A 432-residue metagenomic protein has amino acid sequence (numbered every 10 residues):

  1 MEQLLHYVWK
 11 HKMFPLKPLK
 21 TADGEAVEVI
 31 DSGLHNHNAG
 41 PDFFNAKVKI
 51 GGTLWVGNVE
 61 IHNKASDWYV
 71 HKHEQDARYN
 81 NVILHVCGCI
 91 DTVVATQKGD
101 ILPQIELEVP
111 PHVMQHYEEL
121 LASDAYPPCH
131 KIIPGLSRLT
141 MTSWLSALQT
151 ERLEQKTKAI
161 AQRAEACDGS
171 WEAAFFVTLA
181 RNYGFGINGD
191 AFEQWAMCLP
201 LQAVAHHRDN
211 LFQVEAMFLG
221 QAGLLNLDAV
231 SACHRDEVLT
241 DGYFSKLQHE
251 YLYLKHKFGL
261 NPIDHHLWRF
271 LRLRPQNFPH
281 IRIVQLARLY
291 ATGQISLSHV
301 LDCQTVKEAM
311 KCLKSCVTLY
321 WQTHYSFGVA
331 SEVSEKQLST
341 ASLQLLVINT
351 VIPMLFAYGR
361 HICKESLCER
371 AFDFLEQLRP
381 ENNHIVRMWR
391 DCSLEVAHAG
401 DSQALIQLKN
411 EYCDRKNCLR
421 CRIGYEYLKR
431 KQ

Functional and structural regions predicted by a protein language model:
M1-E28: Short Lys/Arg-enriched alpha/beta "domain-start" segment
K47-N58: Active-site beta-strand-loop-beta-strand hairpin of nuclease catalytic cores that positions key catalytic residues
V56-K64, H85-C87: Active-site ExK catalytic segment of metal-dependent nucleases
E74-R78: N-terminal nucleotide-handling cores and adjacent loading/scaffold lobes of large enzymes and macromolecular assemblies
N80-V82, V86-W144: Compact, glycine/acidic-enriched structural inserts
Q149-A404: Hydrophobic, aromatic-lined core segments that form the binding pocket/scaffold for planar heteroaromatic ligands
D391-Q432: Acidic, carboxylate-rich catalytic segments that either coordinate divalent cations
